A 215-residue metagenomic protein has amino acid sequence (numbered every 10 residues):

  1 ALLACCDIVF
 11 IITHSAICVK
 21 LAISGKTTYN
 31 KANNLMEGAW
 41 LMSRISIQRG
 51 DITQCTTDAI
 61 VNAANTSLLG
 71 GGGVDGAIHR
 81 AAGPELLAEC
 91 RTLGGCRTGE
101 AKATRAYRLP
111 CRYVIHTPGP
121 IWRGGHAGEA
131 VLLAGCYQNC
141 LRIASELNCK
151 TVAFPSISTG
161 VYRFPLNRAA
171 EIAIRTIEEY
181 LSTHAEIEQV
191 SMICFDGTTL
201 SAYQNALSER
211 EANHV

Functional and structural regions predicted by a protein language model:
C5-C6, C18: Cysteine-centered motifs
I11-H14, K20: Compositionally biased, low-complexity segments
I12, N30-A32: Short terminal hydrophobic/aromatic SLiMs and anchors at protein ends
E37-E146: Glycine-/small-residue-enriched capping loops at alpha/beta junctions
W122-V215: Phosphate/ribose-phosphate-bearing ligand recognition and processing surfaces, centered on ADP-ribose/NAD(+/P+) systems
